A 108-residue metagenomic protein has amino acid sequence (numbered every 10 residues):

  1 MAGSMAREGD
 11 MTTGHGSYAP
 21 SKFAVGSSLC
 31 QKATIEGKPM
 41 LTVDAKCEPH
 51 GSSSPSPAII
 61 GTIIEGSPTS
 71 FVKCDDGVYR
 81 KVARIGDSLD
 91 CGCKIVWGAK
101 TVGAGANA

Functional and structural regions predicted by a protein language model:
M1-A108: Intrinsically disordered, low-complexity proline/glycine-rich segments
